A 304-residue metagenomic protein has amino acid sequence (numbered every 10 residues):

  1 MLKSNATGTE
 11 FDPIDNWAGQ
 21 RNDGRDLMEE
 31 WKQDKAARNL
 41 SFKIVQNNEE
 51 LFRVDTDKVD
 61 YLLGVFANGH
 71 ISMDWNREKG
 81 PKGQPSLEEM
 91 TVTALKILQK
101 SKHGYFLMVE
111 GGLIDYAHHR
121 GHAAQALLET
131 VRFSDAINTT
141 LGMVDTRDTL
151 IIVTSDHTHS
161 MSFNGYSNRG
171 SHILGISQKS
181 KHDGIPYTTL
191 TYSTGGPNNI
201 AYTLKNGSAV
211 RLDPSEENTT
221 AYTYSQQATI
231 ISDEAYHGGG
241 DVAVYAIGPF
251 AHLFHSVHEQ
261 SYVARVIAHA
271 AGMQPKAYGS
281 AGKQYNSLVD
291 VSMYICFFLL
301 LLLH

Functional and structural regions predicted by a protein language model:
M1-S280, Y285: A post-motif C-terminal structural segment
N286-H304: Cleavable C-terminal sorting propeptides in eukaryotic secreted/cell-surface proteins
